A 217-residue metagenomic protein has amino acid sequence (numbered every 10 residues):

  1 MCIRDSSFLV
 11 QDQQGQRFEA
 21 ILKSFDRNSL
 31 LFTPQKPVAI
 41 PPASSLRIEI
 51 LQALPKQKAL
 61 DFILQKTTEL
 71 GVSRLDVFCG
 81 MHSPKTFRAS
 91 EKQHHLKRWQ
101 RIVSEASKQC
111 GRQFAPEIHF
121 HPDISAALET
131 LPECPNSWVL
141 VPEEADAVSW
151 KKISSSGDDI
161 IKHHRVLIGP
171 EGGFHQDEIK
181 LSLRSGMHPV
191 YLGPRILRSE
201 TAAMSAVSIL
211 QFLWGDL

Functional and structural regions predicted by a protein language model:
M1-S6: Conserved small/polar residues in nucleotide/adenosyl-binding loops
L9-Q65: Arg/Lys-rich RNA-binding interfaces used to dock onto structured RNA substrates
Q13, P37, C79-H82, P194: Short, ordered loop/turn segments at secondary-structure junctions
F32, A115-H119, P189: Generic structural signal for residues in well-ordered beta-strands
P41-W138: RNA substrate-binding interface of SAM-dependent RNA methyltransferases
Q93-L96, S156, S208-I209: Short, hinge-like loop/turn segments at secondary-structure boundaries
C134-G173, D177-I179, M187-V190: Active-site/ligand-binding-proximal alpha/beta "capping" segment
Q176-L217: Structured adenosyl-cofactor binding patch, chiefly the S-adenosyl-L-methionine
